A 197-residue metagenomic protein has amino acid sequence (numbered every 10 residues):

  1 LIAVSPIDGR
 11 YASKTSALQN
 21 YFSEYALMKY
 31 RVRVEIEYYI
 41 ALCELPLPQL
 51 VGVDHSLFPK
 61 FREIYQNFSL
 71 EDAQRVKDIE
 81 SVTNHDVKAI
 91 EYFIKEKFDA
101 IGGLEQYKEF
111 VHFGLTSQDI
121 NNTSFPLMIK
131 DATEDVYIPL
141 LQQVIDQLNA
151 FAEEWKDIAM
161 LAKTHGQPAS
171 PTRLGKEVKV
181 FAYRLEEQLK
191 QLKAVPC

Functional and structural regions predicted by a protein language model:
L1-C197: A helix-coil-helix interface module used to build multimeric assemblies and to scaffold catalytic/cofactor sites
